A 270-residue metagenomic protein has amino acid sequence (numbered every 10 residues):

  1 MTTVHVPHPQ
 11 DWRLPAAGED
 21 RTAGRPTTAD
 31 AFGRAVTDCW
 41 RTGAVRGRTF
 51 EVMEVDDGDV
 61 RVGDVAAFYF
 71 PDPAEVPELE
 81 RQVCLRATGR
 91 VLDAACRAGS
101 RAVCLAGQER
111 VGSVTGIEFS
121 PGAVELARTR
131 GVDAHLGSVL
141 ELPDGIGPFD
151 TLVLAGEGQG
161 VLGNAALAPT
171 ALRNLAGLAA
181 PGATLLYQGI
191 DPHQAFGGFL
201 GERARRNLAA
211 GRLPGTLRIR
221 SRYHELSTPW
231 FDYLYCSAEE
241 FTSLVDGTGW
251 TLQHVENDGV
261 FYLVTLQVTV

Functional and structural regions predicted by a protein language model:
R13, T22, P26, D30 (+2 more regions): SAM-dependent methyltransferase
F70-R90: Conserved alpha-helix/loop element of class I SAM-dependent methyltransferases that forms part of the SAM/SAH-binding
A98-V111: Conserved SAM-binding loop of SAM-dependent methyltransferases across substrates and taxa, primarily the Class I
S120: Conserved SAM/SAH-binding beta-strand->alpha-helix loop
G131-L142: Conserved SAM-binding strand-loop segment of SAM-dependent methyltransferases
F149-P169: A short SAM/SAH-binding and catalytic strip from SAM-dependent methyltransferases
A168-P181: A short glycine-rich, Lys/Arg-flanked "PGG" loop and its adjoining helix->strand segment in the class I
W250-V270: Core SAM-dependent methyltransferase catalytic element
